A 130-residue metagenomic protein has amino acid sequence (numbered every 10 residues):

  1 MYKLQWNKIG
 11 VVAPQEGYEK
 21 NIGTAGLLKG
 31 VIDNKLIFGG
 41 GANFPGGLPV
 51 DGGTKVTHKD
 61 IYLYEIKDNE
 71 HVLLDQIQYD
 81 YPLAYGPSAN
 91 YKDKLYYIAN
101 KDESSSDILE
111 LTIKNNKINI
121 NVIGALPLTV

Functional and structural regions predicted by a protein language model:
M1-V130: Kelch-like beta-propeller repeat domains
